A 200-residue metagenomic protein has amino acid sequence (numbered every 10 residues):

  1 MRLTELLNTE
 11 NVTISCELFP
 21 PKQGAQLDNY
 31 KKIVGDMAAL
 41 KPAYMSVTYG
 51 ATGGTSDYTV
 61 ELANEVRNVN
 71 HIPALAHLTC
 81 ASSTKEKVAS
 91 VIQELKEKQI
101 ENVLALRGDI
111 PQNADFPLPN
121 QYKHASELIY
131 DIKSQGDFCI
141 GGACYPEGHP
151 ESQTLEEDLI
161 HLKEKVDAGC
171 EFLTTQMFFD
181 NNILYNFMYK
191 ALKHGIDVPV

Functional and structural regions predicted by a protein language model:
M1-C16, Q23, Y130-K133: N-terminal amphipathic alpha-helix/helix-capping segment at the start of soluble metabolic enzymes
T13-N29, A74-E86, G141-E157: Active-site mouth loops of central-metabolism enzymes
I14-P20, M45-V47, A74-L78, V103-A105 (+4 more regions): Hydrophobic faces of well-ordered beta-strands that scaffold small-molecule active sites in alpha/beta enzyme cores
K41-L62, D109-N120, E171-K190: Glycine-rich, proline-tolerant flexible connector loops at the mouths of alpha/beta enzymes
G53-H77, N120-G142, L184-V200: Alpha-helix-loop-beta-strand connector modules within alpha/beta enzyme cores
C80-E94, Q121-K123: Glycine-rich anion/phosphate-binding loops
V88, G136-V200: Active-site-adjacent structural elements that line small-molecule/cofactor binding pockets in enzymes
